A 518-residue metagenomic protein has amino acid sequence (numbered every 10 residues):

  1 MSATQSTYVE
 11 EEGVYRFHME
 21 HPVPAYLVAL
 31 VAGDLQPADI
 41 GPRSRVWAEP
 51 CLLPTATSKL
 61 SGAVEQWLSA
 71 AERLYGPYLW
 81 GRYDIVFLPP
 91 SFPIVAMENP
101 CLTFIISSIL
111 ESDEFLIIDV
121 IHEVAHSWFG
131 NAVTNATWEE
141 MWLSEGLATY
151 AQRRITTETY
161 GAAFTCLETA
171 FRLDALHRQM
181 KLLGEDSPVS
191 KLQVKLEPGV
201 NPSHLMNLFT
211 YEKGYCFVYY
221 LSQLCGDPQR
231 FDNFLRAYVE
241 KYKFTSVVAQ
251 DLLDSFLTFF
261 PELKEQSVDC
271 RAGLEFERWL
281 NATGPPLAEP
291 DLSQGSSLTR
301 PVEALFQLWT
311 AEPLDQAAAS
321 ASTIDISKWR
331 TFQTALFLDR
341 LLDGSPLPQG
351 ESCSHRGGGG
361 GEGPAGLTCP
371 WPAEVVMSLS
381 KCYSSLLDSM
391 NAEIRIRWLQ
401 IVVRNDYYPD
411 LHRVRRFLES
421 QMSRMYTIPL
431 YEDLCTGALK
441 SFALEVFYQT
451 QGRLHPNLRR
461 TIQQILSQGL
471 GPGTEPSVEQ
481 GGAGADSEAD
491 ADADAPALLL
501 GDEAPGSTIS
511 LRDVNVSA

Functional and structural regions predicted by a protein language model:
M1-G33: Extended, low-hydrophobicity, Ser/Thr/Pro/Gly-biased non-transmembrane segments
R16, V31, R43-R45, D84 (+5 more regions): Generic structural signal for residues positioned in beta-strands
F17, V46-P313, G358-E362: Hydrophobic alpha-helical and helix-loop surface patches within well-folded domains that function as non-catalytic
Y26, G226-P228, D410: Substrate-binding/catalytic groove segments of enzymes that remodel or degrade extracellular structural polymers
V28, P37-P50: Active-site-proximal, well-structured secondary-structure segments within enzyme catalytic domains
Q36-P37, S222: Short, surface-exposed beta-strand/loop micro-motifs that present aromatic residues
N207-G214, F231, V239, K243-V247 (+3 more regions): Long, ordered, helix-rich scaffold segments
